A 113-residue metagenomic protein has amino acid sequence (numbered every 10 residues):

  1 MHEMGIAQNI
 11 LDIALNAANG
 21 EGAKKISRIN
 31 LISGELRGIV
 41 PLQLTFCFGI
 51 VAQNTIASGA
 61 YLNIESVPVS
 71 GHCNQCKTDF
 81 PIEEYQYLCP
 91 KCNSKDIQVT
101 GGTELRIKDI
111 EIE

Functional and structural regions predicted by a protein language model:
M1-G59: Long, charged N-terminal interaction/targeting segments
I29-I32, N63-E65, T100, K108: Solvent-exposed beta-strand sheet faces enriched in polar/charged residues
Y61-P68, T78-E83: Short, flexible, mixed-charge glycine/proline-rich loop motifs that serve as phosphate/nucleic-acid-contacting
G71, Y87, L105: Cys/His-enriched microdomains
C73-C76, C89-C92: Short cysteine-rich clusters marking metal-coordination/redox-active sites
P81, I97-Q98: Short functional micro-motifs and their immediate structural scaffolds
D109-E113: Short hydrophobic/aromatic patches at helix-to-coil boundaries
